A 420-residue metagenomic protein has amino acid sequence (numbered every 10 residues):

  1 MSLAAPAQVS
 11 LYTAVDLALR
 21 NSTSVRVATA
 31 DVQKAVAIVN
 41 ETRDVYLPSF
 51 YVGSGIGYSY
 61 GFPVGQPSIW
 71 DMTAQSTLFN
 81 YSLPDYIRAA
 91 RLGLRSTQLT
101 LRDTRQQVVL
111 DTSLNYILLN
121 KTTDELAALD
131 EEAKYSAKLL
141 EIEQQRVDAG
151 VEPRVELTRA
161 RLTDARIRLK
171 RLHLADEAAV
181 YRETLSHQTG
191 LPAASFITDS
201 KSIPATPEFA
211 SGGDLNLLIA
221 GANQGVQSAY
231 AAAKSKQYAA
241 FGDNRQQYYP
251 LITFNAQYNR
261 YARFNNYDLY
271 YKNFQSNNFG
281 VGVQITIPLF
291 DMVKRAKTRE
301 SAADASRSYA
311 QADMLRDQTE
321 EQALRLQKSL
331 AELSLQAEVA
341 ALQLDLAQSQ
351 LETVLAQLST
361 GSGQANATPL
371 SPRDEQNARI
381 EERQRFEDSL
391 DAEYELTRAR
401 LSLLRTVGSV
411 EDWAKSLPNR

Functional and structural regions predicted by a protein language model:
L3-Y51, G55, R91, P153 (+6 more regions): Bacterial Sec-pathway N-terminal export signals of envelope proteins
V9, Q107-A222, L326-L333, T360 (+1 more regions): Periplasmic alpha-helical coiled-coil/stalk elements that build and connect Gram-negative outer-membrane
D16-R26, Q33-P48, M72-A89, L99-Q106 (+5 more regions): A glycine-/polar-enriched beta->alpha junction
V27-T42, T104, V108-A128, K138 (+6 more regions): Amphipathic alpha-helical coiled-coil segments
Y51-R91, D199-F209, T253-F290, L417-R420: Small/polar, glycine/serine/threonine/aspartate-rich low-complexity segments that form flexible
L215-Y261, F279: Acidic, glycine-rich loop-and-beta core segments that form the ion-binding/anion-interacting portion of active sites
